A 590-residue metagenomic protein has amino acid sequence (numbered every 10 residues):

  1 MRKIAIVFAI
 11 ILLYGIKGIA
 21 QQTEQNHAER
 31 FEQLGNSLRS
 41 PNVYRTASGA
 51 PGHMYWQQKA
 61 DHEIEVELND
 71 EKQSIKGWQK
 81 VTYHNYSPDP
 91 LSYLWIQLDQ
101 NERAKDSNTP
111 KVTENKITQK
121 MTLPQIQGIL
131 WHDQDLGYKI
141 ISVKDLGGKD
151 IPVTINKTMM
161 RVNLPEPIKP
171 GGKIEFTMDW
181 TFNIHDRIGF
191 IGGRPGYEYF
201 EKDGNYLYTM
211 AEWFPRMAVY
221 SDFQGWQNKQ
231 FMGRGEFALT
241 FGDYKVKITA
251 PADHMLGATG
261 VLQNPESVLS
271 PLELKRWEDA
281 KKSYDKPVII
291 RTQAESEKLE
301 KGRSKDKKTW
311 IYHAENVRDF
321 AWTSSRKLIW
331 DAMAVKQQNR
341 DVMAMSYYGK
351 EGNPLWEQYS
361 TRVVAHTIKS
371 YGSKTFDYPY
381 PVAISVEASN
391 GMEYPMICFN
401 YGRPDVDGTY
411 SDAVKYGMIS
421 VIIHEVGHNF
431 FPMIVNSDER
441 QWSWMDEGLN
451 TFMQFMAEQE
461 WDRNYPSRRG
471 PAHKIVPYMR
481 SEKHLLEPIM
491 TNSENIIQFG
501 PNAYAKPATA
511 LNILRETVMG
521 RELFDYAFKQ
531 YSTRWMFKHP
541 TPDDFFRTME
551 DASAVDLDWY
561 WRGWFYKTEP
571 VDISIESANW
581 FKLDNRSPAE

Functional and structural regions predicted by a protein language model:
M1-E24: Bacterial Sec-dependent N-terminal signal peptides
A20, Q25, E29, L34-P41 (+4 more regions): Hydrophobic alpha-helical and helix-loop surface patches within well-folded domains that function as non-catalytic
T23-Q97: Early extracytoplasmic/domain-onset interaction patches
E24-Q25, E65, S74, H84 (+4 more regions): A surface-exposed beta-strand-loop module
Q79-V81, L98-Q100, G172-D186, Y244-A252 (+1 more regions): Short, hydrophobic/aromatic-enriched beta-strand segments in well-ordered soluble domains
W95-G148, T249-H254: Solvent-exposed beta-hairpin/edge-strand motifs
D106-M121, F182-Y244, P265: Glycine/proline-rich low-complexity spacer/linker segments in large multi-domain proteins
E212-W226, M232-I423, F452: Hydrophobic helix-coil surface modules that form long, contiguous segments used for peptide/substrate interaction
